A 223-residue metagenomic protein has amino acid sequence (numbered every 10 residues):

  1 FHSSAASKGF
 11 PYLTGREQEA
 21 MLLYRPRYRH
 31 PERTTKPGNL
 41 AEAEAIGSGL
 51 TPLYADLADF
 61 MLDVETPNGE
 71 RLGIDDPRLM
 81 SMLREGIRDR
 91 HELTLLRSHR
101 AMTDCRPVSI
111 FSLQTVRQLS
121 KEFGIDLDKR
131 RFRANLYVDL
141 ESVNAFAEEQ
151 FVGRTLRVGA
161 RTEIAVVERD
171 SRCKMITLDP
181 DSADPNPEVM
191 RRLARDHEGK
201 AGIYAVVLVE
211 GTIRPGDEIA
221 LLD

Functional and structural regions predicted by a protein language model:
F1-D223: Metal-cofactor-dependent catalytic cores
